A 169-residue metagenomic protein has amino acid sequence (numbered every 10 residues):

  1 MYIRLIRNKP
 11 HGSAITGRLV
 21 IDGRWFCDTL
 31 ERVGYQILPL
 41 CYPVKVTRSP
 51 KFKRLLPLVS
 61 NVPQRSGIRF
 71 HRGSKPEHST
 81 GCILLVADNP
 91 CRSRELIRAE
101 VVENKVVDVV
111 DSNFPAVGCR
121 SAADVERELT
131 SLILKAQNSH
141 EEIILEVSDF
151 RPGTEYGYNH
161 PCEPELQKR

Functional and structural regions predicted by a protein language model:
M1-R169: Cell wall/extracellular polymer interaction/catalysis modules
